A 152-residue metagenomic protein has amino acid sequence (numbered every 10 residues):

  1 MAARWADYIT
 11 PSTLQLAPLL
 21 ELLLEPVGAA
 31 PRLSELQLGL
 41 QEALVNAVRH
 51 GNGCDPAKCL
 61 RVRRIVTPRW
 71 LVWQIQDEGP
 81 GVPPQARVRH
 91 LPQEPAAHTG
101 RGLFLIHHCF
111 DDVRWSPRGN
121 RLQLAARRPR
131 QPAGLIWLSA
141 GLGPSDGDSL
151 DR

Functional and structural regions predicted by a protein language model:
M1-L38, L138-R152: Bergerat-fold GHKL ATPase/HATPase_c domain
P31-P56: Conserved ATP-binding N-box helix of the HATPase_c
C59-R69: Short beta-strand/loop element within the Bergerat-fold HATPase_c
R69-W73, N120: Short beta-strand element(s) in the Bergerat
V72-T99, W137, P144: Glycine-rich/acidic phosphate-handling loop/turn and adjacent ATP-lid/helix of nucleotide-binding kinase/ATPase domains
V88-S116, L150: ATP phosphate-binding glycine-rich loop and adjacent ATP-lid/helix-beta elements within ATP-binding kinase/ATPase
N120-P129: Short C-terminal beta-strand
P129-L135: Short, charged/polar, Gly/Pro-enriched secondary-structure boundary elements
